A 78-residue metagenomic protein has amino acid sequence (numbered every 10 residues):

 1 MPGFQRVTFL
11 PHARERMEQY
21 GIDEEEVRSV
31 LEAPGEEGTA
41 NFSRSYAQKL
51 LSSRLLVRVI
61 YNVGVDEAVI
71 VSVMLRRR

Functional and structural regions predicted by a protein language model:
M1-R78: Ribonuclease/tRNase effector modules and their secretory precursors
